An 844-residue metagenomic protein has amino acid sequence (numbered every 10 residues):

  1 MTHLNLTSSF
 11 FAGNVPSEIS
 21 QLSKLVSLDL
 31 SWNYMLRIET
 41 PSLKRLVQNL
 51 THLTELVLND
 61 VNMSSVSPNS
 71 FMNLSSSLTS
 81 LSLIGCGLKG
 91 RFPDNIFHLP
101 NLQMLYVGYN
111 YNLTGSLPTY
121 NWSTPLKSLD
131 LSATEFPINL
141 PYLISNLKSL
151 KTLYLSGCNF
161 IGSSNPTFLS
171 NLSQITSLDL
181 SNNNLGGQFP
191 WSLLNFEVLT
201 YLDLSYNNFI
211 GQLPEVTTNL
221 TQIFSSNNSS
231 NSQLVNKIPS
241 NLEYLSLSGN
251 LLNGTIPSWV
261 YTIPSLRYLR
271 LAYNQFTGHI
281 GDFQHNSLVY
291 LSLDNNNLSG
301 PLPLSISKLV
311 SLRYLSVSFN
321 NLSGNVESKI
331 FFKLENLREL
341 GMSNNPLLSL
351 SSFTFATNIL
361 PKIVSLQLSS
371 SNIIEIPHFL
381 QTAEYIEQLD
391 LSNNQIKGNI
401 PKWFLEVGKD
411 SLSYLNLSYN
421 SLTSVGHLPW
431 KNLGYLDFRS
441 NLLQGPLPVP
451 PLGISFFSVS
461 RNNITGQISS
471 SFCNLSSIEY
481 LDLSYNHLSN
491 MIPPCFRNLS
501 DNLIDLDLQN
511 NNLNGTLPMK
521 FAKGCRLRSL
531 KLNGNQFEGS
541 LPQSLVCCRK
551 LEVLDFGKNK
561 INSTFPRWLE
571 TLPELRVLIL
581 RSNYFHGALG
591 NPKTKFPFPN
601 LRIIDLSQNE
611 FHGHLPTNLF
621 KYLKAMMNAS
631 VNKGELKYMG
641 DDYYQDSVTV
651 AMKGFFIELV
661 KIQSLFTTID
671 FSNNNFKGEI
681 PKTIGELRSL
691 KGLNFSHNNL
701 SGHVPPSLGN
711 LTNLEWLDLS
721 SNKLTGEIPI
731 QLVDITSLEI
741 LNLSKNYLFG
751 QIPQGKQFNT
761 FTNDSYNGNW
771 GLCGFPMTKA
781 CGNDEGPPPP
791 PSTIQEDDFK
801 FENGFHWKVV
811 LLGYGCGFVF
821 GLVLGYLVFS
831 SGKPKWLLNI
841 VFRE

Functional and structural regions predicted by a protein language model:
M1-E844: Plant-biased, solvent-exposed loop and capping regions within N-terminal extracellular ligand-binding ectodomains
